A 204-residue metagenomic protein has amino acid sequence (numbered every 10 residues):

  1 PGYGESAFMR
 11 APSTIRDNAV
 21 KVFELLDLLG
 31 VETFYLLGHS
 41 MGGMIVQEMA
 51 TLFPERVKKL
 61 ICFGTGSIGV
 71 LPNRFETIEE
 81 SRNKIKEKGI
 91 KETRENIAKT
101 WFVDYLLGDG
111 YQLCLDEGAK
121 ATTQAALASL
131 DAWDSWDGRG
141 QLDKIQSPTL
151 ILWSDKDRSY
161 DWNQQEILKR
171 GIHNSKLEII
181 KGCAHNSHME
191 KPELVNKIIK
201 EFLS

Functional and structural regions predicted by a protein language model:
P1-G4, S67, A184-S187: Alpha/beta-hydrolase active-site loop signature
G2-L37, L52, K197: Active-site loop/oxyanion-hole signature of alpha/beta-hydrolase fold enzymes
G38, G42, V46: Gly/Ala-rich beta-loop-alpha elbow adjacent to hydrolase catalytic centers
Q47-L52, V57-K88: Flexible "cap/lid" loop of the alpha/beta hydrolase fold
V70-E76, E87-K144: Conserved alpha/beta-hydrolase catalytic His-Asp/Glu region
I145, I151-W153, D157: Short beta-strand/loop motif that positions the catalytic acidic residue of the alpha/beta-hydrolase fold
R158-Q164: Conserved alpha/beta-hydrolase "acid-adjacent" motif
C183-P192, N196: Catalytic histidine-centered segment of alpha/beta-hydrolase-like enzymes
